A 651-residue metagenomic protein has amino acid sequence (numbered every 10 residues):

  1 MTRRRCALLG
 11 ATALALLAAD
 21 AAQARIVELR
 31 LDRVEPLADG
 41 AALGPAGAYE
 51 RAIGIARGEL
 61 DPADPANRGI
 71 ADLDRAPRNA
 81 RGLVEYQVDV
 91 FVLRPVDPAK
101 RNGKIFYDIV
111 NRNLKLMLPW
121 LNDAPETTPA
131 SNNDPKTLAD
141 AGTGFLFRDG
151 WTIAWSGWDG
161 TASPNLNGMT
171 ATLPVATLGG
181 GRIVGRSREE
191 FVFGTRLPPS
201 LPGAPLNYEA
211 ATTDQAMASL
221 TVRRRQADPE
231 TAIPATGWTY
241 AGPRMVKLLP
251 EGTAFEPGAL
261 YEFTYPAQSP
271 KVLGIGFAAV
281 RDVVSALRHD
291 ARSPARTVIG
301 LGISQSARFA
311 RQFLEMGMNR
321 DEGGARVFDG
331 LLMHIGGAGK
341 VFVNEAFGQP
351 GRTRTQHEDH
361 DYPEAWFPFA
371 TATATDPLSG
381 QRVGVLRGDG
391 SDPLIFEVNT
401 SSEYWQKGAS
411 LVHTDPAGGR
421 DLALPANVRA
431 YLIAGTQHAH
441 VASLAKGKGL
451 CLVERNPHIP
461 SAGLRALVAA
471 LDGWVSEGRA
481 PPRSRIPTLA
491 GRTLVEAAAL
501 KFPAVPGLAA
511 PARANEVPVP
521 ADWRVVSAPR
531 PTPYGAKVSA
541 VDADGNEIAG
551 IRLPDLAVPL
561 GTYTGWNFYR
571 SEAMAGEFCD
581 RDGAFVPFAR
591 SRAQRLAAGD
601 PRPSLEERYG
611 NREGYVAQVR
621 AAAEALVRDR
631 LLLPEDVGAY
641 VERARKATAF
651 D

Functional and structural regions predicted by a protein language model:
R4-A21: Gram-negative bacterial Sec-dependent N-terminal signal peptides
R25-D651: C-terminal His-loop and adjacent cap/lid subdomain of alpha/beta-hydrolase
